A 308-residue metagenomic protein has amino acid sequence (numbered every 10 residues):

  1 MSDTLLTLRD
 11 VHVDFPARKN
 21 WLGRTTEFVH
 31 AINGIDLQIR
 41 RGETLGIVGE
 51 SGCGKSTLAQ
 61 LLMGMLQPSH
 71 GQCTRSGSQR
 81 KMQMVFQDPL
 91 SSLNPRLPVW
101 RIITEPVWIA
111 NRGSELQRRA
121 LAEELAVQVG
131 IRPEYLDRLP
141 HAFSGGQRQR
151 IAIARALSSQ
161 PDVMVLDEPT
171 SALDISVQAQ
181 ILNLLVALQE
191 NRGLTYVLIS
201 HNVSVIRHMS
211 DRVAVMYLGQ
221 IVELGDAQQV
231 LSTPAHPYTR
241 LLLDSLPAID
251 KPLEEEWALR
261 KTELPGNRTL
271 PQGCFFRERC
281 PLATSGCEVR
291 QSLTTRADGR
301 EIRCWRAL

Functional and structural regions predicted by a protein language model:
R18, L22, D226-L308: Charged, flexible cofactor/metal-binding loops and thiol motifs
M63: Helix-to-loop junction immediately C-terminal to a conserved catalytic motif
H70-R80: Conserved ABC transporter NBD signature motif
Q117-E134, L243-D244: Conserved ABC ATPase "signature" region
L139-F143, Q147: Conserved ABC ATPase signature
S158-D162: A short, proline-enriched helix->beta-strand linker immediately N-terminal to the Walker B motif in ABC-type P-loop
V163-V165, P169-L173, V177-E255: P-loop NTP-binding/switch modules centered on Walker-like glycine-rich loops
